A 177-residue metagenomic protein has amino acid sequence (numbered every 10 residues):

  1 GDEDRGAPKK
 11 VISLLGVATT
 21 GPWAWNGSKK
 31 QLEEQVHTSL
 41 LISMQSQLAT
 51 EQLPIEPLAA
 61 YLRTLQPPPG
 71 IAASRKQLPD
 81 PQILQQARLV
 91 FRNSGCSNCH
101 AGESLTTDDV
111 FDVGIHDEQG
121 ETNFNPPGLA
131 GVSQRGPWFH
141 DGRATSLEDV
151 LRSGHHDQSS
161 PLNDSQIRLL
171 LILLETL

Functional and structural regions predicted by a protein language model:
G1-L177: Periplasmic c-type cytochrome electron-transfer domains
